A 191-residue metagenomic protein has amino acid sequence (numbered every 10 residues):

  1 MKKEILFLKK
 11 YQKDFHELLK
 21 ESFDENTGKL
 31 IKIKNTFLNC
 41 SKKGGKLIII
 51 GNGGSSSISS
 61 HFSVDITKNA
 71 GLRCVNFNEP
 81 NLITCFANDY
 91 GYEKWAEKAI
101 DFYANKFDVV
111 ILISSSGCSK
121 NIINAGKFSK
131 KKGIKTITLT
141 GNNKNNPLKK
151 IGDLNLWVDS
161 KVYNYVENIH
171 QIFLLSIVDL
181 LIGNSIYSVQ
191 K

Functional and structural regions predicted by a protein language model:
M1-E25: Generic N-terminal amphipathic, Lys/Arg-enriched alpha-helix
I5, T27-L30, E93: Short, structured helix-loop boundary elements
L8, L30-I33, S59: Hydrophobic packing residues in well-ordered alpha-helices of helical domains and bundles
S22-K43: A short, well-structured juxtamembrane/interface segment
L38, G45, I49-Q190: Glycine-rich phosphate-binding loops that contact phosphosugars or nucleotide phosphates
